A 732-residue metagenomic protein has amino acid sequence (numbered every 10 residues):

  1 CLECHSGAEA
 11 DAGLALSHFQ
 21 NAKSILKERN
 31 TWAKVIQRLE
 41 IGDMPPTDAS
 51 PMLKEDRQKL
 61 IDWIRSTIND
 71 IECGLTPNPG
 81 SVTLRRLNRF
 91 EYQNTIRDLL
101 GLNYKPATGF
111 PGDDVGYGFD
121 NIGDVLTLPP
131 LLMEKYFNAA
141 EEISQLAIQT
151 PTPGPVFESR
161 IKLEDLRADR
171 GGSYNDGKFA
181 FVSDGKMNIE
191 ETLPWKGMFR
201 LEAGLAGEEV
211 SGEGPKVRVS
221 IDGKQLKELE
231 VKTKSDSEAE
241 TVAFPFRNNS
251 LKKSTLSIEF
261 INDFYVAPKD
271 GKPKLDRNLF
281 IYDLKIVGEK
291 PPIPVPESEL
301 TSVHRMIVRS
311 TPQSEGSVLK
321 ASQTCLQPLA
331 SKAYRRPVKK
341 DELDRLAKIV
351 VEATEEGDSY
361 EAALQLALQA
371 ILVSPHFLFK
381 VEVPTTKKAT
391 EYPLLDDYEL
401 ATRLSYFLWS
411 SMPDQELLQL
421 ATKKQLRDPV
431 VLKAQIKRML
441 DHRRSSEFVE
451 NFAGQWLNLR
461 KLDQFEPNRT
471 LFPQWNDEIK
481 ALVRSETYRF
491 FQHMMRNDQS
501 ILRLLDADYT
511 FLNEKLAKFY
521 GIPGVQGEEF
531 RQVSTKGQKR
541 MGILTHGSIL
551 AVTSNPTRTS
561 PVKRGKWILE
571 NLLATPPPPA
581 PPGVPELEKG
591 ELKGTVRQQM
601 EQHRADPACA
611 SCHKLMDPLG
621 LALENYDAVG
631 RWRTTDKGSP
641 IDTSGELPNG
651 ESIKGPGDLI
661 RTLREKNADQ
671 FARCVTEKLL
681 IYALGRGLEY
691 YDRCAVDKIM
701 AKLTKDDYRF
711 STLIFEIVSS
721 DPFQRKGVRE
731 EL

Functional and structural regions predicted by a protein language model:
C1-F157, E259-D263, K274-L279, V287-V308 (+15 more regions): Aromatic- and Gly/Pro-enriched helix-to-coil junctions and flexible linker segments
C1-K34, R38-I41, P46-K54, A517 (+5 more regions): Sequence context surrounding c-type heme c attachment/ligation sites in exported
G13, M198, G214-K216, I281: Exposed beta-strand and adjacent loop surfaces of beta-rich binding modules that mediate intermolecular recognition
A15, K216-S220, K285: Beta-strand signatures of extracellular beta-sandwich domains
W63, T83, E91, T95 (+9 more regions): Extended surface/linker regions that mediate inter-domain or inter-protein docking in multi-component redox
L201, L284-I286, L404: Extracellular beta-strand elements of beta-rich domains used for carbohydrate recognition/degradation or cell-matrix
A206-E208, G212-R277: Beta-strand-rich ligand-recognition modules
G316, V350, Y360, L378-T402 (+4 more regions): Long, ordered, helix-rich scaffold segments
